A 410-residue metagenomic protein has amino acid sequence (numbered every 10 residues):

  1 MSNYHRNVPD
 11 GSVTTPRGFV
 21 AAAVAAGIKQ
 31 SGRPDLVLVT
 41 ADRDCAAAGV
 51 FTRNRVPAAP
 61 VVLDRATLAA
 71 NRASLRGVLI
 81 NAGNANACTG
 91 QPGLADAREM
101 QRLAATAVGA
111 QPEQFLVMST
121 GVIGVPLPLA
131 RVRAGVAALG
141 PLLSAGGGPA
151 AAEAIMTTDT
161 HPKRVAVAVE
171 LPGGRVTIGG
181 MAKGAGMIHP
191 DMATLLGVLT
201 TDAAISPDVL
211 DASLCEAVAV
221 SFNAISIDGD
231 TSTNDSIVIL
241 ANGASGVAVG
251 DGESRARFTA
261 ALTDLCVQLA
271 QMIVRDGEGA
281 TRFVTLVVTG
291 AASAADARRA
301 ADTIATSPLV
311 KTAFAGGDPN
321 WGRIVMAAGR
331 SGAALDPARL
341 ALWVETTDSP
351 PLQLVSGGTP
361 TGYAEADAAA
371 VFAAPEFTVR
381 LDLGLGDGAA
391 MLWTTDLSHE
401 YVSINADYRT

Functional and structural regions predicted by a protein language model:
M1-A95, R102-T410: A structural signal for small-residue-enriched, beta-sheet-centric alpha/beta enzyme cores and oligomeric scaffold folds
